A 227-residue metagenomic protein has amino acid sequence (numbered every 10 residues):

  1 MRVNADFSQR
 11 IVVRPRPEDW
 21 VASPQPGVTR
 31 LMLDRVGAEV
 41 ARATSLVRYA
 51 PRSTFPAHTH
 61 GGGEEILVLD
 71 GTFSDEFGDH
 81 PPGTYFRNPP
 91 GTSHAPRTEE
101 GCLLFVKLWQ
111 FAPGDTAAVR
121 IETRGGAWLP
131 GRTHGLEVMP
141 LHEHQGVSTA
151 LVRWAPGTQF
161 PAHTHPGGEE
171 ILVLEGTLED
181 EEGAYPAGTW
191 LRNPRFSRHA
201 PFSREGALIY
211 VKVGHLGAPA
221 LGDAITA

Functional and structural regions predicted by a protein language model:
M1-E39, G101, F105-G146, T226-A227: A short, N-terminal "cap"/entry segment at the start of jelly-roll beta-barrel domains of the cupin/DSBH fold
V28, A38, D79, P90-G114 (+1 more regions): Ligand-binding loop in jelly-roll beta-barrel domains
V28, S53, A57, R132-T149 (+2 more regions): Catalytic core of non-heme Fe(II) oxygenases with the double-stranded beta-helix
S45-L46, P56-H60, F77-G78, P96-R97 (+4 more regions): Short histidine-centered beta-strand/loop micro-motifs that create catalytic or ligand/metal-coordination sites
V47-Y49, F55, L67, F86 (+4 more regions): Fold-core signature of tandem repeat domains
A50-P51, H60-D75, H165-E181, A187: Glycine- and acidic-residue-biased ligand/ion/polar-headgroup-sensing regions
S74-S93, E179-H199: Short acidic-glycine-tyrosine-enriched beta hairpin
